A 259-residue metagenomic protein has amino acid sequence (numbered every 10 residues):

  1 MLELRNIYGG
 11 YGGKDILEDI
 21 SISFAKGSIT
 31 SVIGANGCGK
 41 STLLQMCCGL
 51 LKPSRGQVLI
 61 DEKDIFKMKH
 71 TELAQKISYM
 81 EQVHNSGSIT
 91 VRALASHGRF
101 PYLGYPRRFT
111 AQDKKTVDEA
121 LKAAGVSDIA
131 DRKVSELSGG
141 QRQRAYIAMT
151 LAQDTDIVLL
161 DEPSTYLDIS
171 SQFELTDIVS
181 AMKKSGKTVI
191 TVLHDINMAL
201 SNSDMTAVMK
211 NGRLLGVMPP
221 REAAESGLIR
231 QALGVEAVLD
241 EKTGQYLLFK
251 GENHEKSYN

Functional and structural regions predicted by a protein language model:
I33-A35: The feature captures the beta-strand-to-loop junction immediately N-terminal to the Walker
C48: Helix-to-loop junction immediately C-terminal to a conserved catalytic motif
G56-D64, L73: Conserved ABC transporter NBD signature motif
S96, A111-I129, D154: Conserved ABC ATPase "signature" region
R108, K133-L137: Conserved ABC ATPase signature
V158-E162: Catalytic Walker B motif of ABC-type/P-loop ATPase nucleotide-binding domains
Q231-N259: ABC ATPase nucleotide-binding domains
